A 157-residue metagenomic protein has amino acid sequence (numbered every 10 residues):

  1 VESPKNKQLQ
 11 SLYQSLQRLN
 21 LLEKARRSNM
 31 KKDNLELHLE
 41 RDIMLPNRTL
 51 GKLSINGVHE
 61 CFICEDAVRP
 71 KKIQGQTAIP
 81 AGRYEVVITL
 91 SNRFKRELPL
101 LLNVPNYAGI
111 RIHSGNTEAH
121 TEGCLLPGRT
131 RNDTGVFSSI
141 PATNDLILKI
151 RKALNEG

Functional and structural regions predicted by a protein language model:
E2, K7-M30: Short, Lys/Arg-enriched N-terminal segments with co-localized hydrophobic residues within the first ~10-30 amino acids
L22-G157: Cell wall/extracellular polymer interaction/catalysis modules
